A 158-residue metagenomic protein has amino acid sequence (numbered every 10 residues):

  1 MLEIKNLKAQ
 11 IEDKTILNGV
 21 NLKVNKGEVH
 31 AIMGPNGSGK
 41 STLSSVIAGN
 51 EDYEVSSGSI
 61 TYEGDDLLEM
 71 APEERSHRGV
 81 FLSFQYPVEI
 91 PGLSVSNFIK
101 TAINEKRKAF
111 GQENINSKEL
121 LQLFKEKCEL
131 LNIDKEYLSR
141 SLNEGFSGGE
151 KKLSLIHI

Functional and structural regions predicted by a protein language model:
L2-I4, L17: Conserved structural motif at the start of ABC-family nucleotide-binding domains
K14-T15, E74: Short coil-to-beta microelement around the adenine-binding A-loop and adjacent beta1/P-loop entry of ABC ATPase
M33-P35: The feature captures the beta-strand-to-loop junction immediately N-terminal to the Walker
A48: Helix-to-loop junction immediately C-terminal to a conserved catalytic motif
S59-R75, N143: ABC ATPase NBD Q-loop/coupling interface
Y86, G92-K108, L120-L123: Q-loop/switch helix immediately C-terminal to the Walker
I156-I158: Conserved small/polar residues in nucleotide/adenosyl-binding loops
